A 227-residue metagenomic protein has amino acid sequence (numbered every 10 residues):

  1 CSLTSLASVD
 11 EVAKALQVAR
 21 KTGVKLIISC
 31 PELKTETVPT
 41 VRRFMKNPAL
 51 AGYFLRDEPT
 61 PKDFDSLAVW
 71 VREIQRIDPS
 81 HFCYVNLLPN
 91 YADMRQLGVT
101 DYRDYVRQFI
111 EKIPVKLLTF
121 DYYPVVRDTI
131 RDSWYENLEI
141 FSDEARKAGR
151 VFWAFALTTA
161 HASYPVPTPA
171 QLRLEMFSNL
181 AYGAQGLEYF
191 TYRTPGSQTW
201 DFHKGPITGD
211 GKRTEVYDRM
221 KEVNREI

Functional and structural regions predicted by a protein language model:
C1-I227: Glycan-processing catalytic domains of CAZymes
